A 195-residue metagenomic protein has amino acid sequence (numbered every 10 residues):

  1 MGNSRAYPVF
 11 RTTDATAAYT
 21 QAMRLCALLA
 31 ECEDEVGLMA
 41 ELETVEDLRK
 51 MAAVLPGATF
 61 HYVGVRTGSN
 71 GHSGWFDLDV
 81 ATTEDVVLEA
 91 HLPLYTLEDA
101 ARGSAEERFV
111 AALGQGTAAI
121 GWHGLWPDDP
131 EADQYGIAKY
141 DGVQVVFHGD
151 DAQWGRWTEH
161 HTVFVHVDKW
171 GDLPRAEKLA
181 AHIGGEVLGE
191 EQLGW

Functional and structural regions predicted by a protein language model:
M1-W195: Structured alpha/beta or helical-core interaction and ligand-binding surfaces enriched in interleaved
